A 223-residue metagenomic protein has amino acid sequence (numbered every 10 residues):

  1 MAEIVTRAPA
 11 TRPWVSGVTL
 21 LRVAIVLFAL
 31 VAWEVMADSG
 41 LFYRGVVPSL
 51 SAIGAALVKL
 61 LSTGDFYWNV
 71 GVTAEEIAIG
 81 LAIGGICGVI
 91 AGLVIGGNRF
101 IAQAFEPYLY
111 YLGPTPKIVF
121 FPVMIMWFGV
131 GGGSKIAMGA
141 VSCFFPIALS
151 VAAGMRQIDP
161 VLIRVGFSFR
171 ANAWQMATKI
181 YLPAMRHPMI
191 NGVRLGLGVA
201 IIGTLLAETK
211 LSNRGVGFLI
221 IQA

Functional and structural regions predicted by a protein language model:
M1-L27: Transmembrane alpha-helical segments of polytopic membrane transport and secretion proteins
T6-S16, S39-I83, Q222: Periplasmic/extracellular loop-to-transmembrane helix junction in inner-membrane transport proteins
L57, F66-V70, A74, A104-Y111 (+5 more regions): Hydrophobic alpha-helical elements at and bordering transmembrane segments of multi-pass membrane proteins
I79-L109: Transmembrane-helix boundary motif in ABC transporter permease subunits
Y110-P146, A153-G154: Generic hydrophobic transmembrane alpha-helix motif, especially the helices
M126-W127, M155, I202-A223: Glycine-rich helix-loop "coupling/hinge" segments at transmembrane-helix boundaries in multipass transporters
A137-V141, W174-A207: Transmembrane alpha-helices
M155-V161, V165-M185, R214: Short helix-to-coil transition segments within interhelical loops that connect adjacent transmembrane helices
